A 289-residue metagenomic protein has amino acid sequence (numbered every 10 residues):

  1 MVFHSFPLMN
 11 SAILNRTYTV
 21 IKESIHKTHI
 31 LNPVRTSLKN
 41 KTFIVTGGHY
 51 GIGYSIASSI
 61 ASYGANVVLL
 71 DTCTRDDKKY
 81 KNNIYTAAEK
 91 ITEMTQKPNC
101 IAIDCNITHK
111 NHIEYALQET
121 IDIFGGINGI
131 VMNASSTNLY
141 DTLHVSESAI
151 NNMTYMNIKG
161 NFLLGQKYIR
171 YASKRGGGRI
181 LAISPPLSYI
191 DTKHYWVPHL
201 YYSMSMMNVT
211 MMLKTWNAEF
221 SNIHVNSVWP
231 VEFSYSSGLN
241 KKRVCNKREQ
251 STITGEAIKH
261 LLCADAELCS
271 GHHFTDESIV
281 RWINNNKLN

Functional and structural regions predicted by a protein language model:
M1-T42, V280-N289: Non-catalytic terminal and boundary segments that flank Rossmann-like NAD(P)-dependent oxidoreductase
V20-I21, M207, A218-I223, S227-V228 (+1 more regions): C-terminal helical subdomain
K41, K97, G126-I127, A172-P186 (+2 more regions): Active-site loop of short-chain dehydrogenase/reductase
T42, H49-Y50: Conserved glycine-rich cofactor-binding loop
A65-T86: Conserved glycine-rich Rossmann-like NAD(P)H-binding loop of the short-chain dehydrogenase/reductase
Q118, D122, M156-G176, S188 (+1 more regions): Amphipathic alpha-helical dimer-interface segment in Rossmann-like NAD(P)H-dependent oxidoreductases
N128, S136, L143-F162, L181 (+2 more regions): Catalytic Tyr-X3-Lys loop
R179-S221, E232-S234: Catalytic loop of short-chain dehydrogenase/reductase
